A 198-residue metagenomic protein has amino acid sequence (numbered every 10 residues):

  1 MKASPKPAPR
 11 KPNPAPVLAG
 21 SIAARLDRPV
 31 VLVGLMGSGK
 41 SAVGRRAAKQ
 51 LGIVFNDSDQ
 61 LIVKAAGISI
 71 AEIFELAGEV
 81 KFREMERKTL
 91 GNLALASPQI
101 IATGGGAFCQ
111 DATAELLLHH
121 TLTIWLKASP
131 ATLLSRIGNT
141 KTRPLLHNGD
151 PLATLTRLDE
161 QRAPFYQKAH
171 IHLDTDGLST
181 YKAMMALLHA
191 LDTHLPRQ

Functional and structural regions predicted by a protein language model:
M1-K11, A15-R25, R46, Q50 (+1 more regions): NTP-dependent small-molecule kinase module
L32: Hydrophobic anchor at the beta1->P-loop junction of P-loop NTPases
L35-S38: P-loop (Walker A) phosphate-binding loop of NTP-binding proteins
S41: Walker A/P-loop
D57-L118, T142-R143, T156, F165: ATP-dependent small-molecule kinase phosphotransfer cores that center on conserved nucleotide phosphate-binding segments
G105-A107, S129-A131, L178: Short glycine-rich anion-binding loops that position phosphate/pyrophosphate groups of nucleotides and phosphorylated
H119-P164: A glycine- and Lys/Arg-enriched "phosphate-lid" helix/loop adjacent to the NTP-binding pocket of small-molecule kinases
